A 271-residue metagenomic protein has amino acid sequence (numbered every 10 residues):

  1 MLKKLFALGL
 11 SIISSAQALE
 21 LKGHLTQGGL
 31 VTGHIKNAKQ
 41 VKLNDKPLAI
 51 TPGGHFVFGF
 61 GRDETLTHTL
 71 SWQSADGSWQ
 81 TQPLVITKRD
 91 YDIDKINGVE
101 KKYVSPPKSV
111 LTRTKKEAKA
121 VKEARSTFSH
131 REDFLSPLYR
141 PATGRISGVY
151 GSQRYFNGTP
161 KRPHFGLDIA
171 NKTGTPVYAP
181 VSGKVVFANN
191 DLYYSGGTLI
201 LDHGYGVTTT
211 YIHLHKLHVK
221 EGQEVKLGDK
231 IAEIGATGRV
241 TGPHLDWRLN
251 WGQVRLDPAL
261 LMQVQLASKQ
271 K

Functional and structural regions predicted by a protein language model:
M1-S11: Sec-dependent signal peptide recognition, specifically the positively charged N-region followed immediately by
L10-A18: Hydrophobic h-region of N-terminal signal peptides that target proteins for export in Gram-negative bacteria
L19-G29, H34-R89: Ser/Thr-rich low-complexity repeats and stalk/linker segments
T26-G28, K36, T65-T67, W79 (+5 more regions): Extracytoplasmic
P83-S195: Surface-exposed, glycine-biased beta-strand/turn segments
P176-F187, V219-I234: Short, well-structured beta-strand-loop connectors
P180-H218, P243, R248: Zn2+-dependent peptidoglycan hydrolase active-site motif and core
G197-D202, V207, Q223-Q270: Conserved, short, structured surface segments that act as functional micro-motifs
